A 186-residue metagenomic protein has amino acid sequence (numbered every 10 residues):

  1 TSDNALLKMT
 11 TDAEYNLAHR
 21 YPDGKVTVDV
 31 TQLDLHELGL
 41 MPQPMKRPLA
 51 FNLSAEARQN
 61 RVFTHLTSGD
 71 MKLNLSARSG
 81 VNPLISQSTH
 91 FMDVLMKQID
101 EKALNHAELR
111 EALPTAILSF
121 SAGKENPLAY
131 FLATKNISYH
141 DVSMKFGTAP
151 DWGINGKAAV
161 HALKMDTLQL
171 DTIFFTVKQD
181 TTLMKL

Functional and structural regions predicted by a protein language model:
T1-L186: Membrane-proximal interfacial segments on either side of biological membranes
